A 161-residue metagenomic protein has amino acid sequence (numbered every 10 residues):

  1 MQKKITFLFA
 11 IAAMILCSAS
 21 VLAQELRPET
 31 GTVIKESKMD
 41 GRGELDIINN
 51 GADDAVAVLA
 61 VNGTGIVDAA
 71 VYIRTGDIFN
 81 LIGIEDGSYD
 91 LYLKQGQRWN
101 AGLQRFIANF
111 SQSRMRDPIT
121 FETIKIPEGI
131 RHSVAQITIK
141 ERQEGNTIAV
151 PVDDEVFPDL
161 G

Functional and structural regions predicted by a protein language model:
M1-F9: Bacterial N-terminal signal peptides that target proteins for export
I5, S20-A23: Extracytoplasmic entry segments of secretory-pathway proteins
F9-S18: Bacterial N-terminal signal peptides
A23-T64, D68-A70, K94-G161: Primarily secretory-pathway and cell-envelope proteins
K35, F79-N80: Short, flexible, glycine/charge-rich loop motifs used to bind or transfer phosphoryl groups or to couple energy/partner
R74-G76: Tight coil/turn sites that cap or link beta-strands
N80-S88: Short Pro-Gly-centered beta-turn/loop motif in secreted/extracellular proteins
